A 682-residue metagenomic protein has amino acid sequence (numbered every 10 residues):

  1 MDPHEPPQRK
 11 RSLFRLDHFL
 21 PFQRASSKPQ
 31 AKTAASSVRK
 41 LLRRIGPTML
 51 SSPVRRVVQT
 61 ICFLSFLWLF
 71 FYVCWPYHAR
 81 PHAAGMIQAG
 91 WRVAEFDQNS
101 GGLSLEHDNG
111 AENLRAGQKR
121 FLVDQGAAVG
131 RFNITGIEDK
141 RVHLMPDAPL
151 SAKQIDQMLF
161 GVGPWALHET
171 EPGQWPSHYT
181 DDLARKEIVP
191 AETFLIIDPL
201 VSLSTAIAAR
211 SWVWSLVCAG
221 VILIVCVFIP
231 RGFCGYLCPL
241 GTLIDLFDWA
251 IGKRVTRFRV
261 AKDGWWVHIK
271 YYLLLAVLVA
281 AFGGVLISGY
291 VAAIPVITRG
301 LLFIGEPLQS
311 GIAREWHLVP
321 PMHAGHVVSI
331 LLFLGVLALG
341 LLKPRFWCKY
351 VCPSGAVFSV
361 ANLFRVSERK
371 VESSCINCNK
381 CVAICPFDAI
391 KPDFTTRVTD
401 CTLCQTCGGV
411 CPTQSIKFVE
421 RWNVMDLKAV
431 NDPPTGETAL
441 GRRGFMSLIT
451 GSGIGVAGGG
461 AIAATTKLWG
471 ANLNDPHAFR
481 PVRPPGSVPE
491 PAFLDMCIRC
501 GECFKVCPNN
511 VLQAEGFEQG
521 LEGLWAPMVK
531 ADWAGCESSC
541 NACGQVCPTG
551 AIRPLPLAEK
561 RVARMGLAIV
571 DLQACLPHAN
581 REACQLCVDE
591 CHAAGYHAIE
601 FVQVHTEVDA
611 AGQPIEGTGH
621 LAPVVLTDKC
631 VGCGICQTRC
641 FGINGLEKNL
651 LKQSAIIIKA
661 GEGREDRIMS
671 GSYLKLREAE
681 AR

Functional and structural regions predicted by a protein language model:
M1-D393, T399-D400, Q405-R682: Non-ligating segments of multi-cofactor redox enzymes
